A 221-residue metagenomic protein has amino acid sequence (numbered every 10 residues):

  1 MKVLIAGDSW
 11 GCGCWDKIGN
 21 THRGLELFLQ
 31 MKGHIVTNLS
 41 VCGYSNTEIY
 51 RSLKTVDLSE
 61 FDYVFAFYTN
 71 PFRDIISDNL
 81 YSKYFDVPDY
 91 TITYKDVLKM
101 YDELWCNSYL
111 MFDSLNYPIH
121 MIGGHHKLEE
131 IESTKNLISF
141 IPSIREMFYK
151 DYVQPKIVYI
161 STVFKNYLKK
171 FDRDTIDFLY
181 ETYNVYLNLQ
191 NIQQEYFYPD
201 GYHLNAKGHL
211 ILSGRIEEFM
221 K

Functional and structural regions predicted by a protein language model:
M1-T47, I211: Serine-esterase "nucleophile elbow" of acetyl-processing enzymes
T47-T55: Metal-dependent catalytic neighborhoods of phosphoester/phosphodiester hydrolases
K54-A206, L210, G214-K221: Alpha-helical cap/lid subdomain in secreted, periplasmic, or secretory-pathway luminal O-acyl-processing enzymes
